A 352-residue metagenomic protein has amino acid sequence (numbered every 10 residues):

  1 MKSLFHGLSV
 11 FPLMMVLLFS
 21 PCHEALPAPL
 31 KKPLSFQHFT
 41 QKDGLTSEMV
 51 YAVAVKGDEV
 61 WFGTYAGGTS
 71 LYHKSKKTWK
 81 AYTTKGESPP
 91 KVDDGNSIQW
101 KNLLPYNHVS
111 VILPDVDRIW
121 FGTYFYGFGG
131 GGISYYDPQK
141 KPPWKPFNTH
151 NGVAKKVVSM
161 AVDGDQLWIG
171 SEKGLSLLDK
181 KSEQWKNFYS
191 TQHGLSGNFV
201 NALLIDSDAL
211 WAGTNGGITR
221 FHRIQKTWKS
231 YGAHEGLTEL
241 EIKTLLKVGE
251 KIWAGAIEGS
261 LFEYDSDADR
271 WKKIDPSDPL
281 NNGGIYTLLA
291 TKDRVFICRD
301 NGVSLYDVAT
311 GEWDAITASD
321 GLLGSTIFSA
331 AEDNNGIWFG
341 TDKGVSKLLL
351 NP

Functional and structural regions predicted by a protein language model:
K2-L8, L18-P352: Carboxylate-rich, polar loop motifs that coordinate divalent cations or form catalytic acidic clusters
